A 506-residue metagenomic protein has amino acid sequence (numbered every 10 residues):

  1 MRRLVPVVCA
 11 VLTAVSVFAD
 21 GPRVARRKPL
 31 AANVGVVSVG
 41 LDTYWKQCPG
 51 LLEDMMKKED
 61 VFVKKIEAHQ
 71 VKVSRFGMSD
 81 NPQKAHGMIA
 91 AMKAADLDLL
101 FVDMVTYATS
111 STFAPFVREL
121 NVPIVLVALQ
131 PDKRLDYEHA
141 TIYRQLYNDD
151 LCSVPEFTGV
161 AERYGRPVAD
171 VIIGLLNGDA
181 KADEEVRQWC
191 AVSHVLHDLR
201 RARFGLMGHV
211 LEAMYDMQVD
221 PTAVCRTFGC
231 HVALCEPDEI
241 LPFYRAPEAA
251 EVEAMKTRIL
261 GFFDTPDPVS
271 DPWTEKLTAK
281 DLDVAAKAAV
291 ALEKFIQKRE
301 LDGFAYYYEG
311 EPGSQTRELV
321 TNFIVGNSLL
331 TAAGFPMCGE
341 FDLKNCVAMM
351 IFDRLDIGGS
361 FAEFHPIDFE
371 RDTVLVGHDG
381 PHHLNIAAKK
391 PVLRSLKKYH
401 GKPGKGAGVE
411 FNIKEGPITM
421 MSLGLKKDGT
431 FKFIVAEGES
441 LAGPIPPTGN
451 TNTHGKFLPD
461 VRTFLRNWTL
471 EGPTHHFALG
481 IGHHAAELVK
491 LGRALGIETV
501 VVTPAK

Functional and structural regions predicted by a protein language model:
L30-V34, V73, K133-S270: Cap/lid and interdomain-hinge subdomains that line or gate substrate/regulatory clefts in soluble alpha/beta enzymes
L51-E67: Short catalytic helix/loop segments, enriched in acidic residues and glycine and frequently bearing histidine
A85-L97, A114-F116, A289-K298: Short, well-structured alpha-helical segments in soluble
L97-T106, V125-V127, L301-Y307: Periplasmic-binding protein-like
P115-A140, Y147-S153, N327-E340: Short, acidic/small-residue loops that bind anionic groups at enzyme active sites
A254-M349, D353-R354: Long, internal scaffold/assembly segments composed of regular secondary structure
S328-T448: C-terminal catalytic subdomain
G401-K506: Extended hydrophobic packing segments that form well-structured cores
